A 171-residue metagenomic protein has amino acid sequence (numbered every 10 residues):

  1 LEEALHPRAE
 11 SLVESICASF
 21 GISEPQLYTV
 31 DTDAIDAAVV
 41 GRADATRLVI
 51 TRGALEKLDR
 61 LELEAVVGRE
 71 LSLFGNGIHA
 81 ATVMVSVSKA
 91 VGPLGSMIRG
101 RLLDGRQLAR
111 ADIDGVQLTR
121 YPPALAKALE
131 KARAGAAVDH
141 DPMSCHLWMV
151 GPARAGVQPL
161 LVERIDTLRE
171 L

Functional and structural regions predicted by a protein language model:
L1-A4, I98-R110: Transmembrane-cytosolic junction motif
L1-N76, V138-D141: Peri-catalytic and regulatory segments of divalent metal-dependent proteins
H6, E10, L108-D112, V162: Amphipathic alpha-helical transducer elements in NTP-driven molecular machines
A18-R47, P93-R101, G115-L171: Active-site-proximal gating segments in proteases and membrane effectors
E70-V87, P122-P123: Catalytic Zn2+-binding segment of zinc metalloproteases
V85, Q107-Q117: Soluble catalytic domains of enzymes that build or remodel membrane lipids, polysaccharides, and related
S86-L94: Bilayer-spanning, highly hydrophobic alpha-helical transmembrane segments
